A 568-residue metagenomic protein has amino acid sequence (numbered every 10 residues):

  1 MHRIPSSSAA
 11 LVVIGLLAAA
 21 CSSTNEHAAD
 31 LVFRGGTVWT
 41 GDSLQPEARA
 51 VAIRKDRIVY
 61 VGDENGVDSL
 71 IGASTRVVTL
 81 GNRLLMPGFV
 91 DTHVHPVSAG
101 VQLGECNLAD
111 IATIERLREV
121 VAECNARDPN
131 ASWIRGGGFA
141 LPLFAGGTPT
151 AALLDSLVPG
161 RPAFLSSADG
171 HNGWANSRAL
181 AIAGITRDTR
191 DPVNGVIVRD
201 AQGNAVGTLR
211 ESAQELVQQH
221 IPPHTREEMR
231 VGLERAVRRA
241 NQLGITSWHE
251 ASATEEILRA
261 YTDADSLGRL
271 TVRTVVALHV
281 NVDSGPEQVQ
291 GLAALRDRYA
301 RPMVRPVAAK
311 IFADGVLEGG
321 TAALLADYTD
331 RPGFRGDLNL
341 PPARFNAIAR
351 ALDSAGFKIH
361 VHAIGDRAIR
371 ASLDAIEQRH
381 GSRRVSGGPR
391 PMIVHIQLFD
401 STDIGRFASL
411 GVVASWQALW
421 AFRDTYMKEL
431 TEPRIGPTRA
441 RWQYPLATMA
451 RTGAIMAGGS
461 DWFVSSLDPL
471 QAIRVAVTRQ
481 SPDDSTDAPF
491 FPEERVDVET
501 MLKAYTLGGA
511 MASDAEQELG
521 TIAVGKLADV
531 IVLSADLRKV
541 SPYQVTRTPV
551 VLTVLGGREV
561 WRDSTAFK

Functional and structural regions predicted by a protein language model:
M1-P5: N-terminal secretory signal peptides that target proteins for export/translocation
S8-A19: Bacterial N-terminal signal peptides
C21-R34, W39, S43-G291, V307-A368 (+6 more regions): Divalent metal-binding segments
N241, A300, D353, A408 (+1 more regions): Anion (oxyanion) recognition and catalysis
D265-G268, A294-V304, F407-S409: Acidic (Asp/Glu)-rich catalytic clusters
R350-H360, R367-P391, I396, S401-G405 (+3 more regions): His/Asp/Glu-enriched, well-ordered alpha-helical/loop segment that forms or immediately abuts the divalent-metal
V413: Ligand-binding beta-strand-loop-alpha-helix segment within the catalytic cores of soluble metabolic enzymes
R562-K568: Glycine- and charge-enriched low-complexity intrinsically disordered segments
